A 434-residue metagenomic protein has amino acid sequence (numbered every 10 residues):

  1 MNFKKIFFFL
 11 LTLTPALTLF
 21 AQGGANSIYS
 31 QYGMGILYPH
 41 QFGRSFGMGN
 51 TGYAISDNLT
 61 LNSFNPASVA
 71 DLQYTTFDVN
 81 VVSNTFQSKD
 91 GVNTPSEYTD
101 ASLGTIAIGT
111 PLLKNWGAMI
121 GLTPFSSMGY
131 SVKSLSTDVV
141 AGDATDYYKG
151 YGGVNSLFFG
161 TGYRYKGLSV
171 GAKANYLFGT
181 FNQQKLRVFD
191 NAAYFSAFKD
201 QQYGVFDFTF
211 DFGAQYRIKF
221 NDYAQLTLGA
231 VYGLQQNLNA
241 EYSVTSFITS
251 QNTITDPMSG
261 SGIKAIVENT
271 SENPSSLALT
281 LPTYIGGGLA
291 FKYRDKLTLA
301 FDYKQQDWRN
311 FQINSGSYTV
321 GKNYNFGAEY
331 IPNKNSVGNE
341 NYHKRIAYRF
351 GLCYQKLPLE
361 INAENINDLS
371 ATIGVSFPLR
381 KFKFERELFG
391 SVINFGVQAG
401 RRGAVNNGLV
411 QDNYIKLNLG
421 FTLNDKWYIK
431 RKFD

Functional and structural regions predicted by a protein language model:
M1-S27, I120, D434: Bacterial Sec-dependent N-terminal signal peptides
Q22-D434: Subset of outer-membrane beta-barrel
